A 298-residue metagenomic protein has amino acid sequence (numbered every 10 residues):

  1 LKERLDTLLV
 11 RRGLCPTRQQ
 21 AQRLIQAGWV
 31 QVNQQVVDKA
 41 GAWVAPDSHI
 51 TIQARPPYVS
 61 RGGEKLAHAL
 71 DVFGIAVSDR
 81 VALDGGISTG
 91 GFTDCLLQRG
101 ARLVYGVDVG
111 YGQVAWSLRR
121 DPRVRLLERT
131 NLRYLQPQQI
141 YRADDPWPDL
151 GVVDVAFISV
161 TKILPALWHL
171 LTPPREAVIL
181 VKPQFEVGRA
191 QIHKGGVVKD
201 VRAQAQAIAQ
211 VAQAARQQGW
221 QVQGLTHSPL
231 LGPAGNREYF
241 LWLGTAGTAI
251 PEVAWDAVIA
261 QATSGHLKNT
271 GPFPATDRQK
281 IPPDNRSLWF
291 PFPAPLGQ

Functional and structural regions predicted by a protein language model:
L1-S48, V81: A basic, amphipathic helix-loop patch mediating RNA/tRNA/ribosome contacts
D79-G86: Conserved class I S-adenosyl-L-methionine
T89-R99: Conserved SAM-binding loop of SAM-dependent methyltransferases across substrates and taxa, primarily the Class I
Y111-D145: S-adenosyl-L-methionine
I158-A166: A short, conserved alpha-helix within the catalytic core of class I
P165-R175: A short glycine-rich, Lys/Arg-flanked "PGG" loop and its adjoining helix->strand segment in the class I
P183-D200: Short, glycine-/aromatic-enriched active-site segment of Class I SAM-dependent methyltransferases
R237, L241-P274: Flexible, glycine-/basic-rich loop-and-beta segments that form/coincide with the SAM-dependent methyltransferase
